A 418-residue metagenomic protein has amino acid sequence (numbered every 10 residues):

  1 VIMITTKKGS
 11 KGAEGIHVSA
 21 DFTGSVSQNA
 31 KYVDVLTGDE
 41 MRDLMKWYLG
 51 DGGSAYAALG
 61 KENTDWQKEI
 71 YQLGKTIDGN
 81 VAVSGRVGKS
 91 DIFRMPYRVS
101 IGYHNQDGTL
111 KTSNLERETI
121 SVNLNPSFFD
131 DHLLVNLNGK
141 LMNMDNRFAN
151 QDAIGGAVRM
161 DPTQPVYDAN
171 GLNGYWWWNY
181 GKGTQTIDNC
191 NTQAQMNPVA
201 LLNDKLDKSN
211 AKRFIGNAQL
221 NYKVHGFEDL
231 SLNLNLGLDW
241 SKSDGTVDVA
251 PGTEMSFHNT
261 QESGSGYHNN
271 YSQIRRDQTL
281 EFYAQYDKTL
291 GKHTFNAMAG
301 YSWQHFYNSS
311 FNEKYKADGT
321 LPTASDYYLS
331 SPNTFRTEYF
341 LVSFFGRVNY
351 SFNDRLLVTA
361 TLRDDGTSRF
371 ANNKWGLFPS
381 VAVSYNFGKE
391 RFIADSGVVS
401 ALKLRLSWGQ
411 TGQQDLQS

Functional and structural regions predicted by a protein language model:
K8-T112, A149-A153, L201-D207, Q219-N221: Residues embedded in well-ordered regular secondary structure
I16-V18, F22-G24, I77-V81, E118-V122 (+6 more regions): Hydrophobic, lipid-facing positions within transmembrane beta-strands of outer-membrane proteins
V18-V26, V99-Y103, L137-L141, L234-W240 (+4 more regions): Transmembrane beta-barrel strands of outer-membrane/channel proteins
Q28, V33, G38-G50, M142-D188 (+2 more regions): A surface-exposed, glycine/aromatic-enriched loop/edge motif typical of exported proteins
Y56-G88, I92, A250, E254 (+2 more regions): Outer-membrane beta-barrel transmembrane domain signature of Gram-negative proteins, especially the mid-to-C-terminal
W66-E69, Q106-L110, N123, L201-D207 (+4 more regions): Extracellular loop and loop/strand-boundary signature of outer-membrane beta-barrel proteins
S90-Y97, D131-V135, F227-L230, K292-F295 (+2 more regions): Repeated loop/turn-to-beta-strand initiation elements of outer-membrane beta-barrel proteins
T109-S121, N136-M142, F148-A153, N210-R213 (+2 more regions): Small-side-chain secondary-structure face that scaffolds active or pore-lining regions
